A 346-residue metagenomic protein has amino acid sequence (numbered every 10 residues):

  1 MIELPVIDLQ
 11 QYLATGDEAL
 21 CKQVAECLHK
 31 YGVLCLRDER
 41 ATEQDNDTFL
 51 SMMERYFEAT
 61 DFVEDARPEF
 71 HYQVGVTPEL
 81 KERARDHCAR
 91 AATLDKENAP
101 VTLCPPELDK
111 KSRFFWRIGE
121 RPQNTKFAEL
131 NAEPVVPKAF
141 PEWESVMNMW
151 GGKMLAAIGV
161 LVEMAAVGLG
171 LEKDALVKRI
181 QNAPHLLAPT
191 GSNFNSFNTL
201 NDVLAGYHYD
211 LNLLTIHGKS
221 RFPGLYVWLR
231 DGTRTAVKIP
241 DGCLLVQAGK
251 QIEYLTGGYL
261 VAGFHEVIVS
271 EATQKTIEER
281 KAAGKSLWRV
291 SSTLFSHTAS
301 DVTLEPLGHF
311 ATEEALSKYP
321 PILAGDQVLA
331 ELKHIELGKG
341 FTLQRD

Functional and structural regions predicted by a protein language model:
M1-D346: Peripheral, non-catalytic segments flanking oxidoreductase cores
